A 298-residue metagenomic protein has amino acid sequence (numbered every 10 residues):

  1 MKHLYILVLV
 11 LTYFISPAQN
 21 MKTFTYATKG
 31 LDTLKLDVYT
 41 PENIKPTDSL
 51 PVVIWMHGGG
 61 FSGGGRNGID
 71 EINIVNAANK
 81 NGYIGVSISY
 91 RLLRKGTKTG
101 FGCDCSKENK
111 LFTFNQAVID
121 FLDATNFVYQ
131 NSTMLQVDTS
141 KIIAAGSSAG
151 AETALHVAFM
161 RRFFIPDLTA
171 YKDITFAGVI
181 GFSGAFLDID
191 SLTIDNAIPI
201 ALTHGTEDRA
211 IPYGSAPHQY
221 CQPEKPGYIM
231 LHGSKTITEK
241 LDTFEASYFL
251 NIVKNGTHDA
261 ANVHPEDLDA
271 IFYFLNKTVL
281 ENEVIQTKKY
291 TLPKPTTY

Functional and structural regions predicted by a protein language model:
M1-M21, Y298: Bacterial Sec-dependent N-terminal signal peptides
A18-D48: N-terminal cap/lid segment of alpha/beta-hydrolase-fold proteins
I44, L168-E245: The feature captures the conserved acid-bearing segment of alpha/beta-hydrolase catalytic domains
I44-L50, W55-K98, D188-I189, R209-P212: Short substrate-entry loop that stabilizes the transition state in hydrolases
N81, N126-N196: Primarily recognizes the serine-hydrolase "nucleophile elbow" in alpha/beta-hydrolase and SGNH/GDSL folds
C105-T133: Alpha/beta-hydrolase active-site loop
G181, L231, K235-Y298: C-terminal catalytic histidine-bearing segment of alpha/beta-hydrolase fold enzymes
